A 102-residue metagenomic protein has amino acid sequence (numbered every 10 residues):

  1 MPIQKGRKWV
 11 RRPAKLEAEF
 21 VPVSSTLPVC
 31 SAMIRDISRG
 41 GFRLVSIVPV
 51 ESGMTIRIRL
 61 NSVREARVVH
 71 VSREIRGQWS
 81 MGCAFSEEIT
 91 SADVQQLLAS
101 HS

Functional and structural regions predicted by a protein language model:
M1-S102: Structured alpha-helical
